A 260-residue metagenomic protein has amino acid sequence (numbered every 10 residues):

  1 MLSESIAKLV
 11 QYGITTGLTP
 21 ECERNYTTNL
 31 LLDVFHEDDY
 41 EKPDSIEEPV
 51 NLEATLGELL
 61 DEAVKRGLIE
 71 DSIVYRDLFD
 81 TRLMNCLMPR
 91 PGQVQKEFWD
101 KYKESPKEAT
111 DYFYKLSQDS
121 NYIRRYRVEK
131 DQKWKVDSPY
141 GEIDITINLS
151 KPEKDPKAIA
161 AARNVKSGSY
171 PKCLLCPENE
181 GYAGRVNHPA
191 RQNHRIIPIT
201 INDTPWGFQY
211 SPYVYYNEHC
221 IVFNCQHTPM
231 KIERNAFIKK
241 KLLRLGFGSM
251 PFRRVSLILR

Functional and structural regions predicted by a protein language model:
M1-M230: Active-site microenvironments that recognize anionic phosphate/pyrophosphate groups
K231-P251: Helical scaffold of the NTase/Pol beta-like nucleotidyltransferase catalytic core
R253-L259: A short glycine-rich, hydrophobically flanked beta-strand micro-motif that places a catalytic Asp/Glu for divalent metal
